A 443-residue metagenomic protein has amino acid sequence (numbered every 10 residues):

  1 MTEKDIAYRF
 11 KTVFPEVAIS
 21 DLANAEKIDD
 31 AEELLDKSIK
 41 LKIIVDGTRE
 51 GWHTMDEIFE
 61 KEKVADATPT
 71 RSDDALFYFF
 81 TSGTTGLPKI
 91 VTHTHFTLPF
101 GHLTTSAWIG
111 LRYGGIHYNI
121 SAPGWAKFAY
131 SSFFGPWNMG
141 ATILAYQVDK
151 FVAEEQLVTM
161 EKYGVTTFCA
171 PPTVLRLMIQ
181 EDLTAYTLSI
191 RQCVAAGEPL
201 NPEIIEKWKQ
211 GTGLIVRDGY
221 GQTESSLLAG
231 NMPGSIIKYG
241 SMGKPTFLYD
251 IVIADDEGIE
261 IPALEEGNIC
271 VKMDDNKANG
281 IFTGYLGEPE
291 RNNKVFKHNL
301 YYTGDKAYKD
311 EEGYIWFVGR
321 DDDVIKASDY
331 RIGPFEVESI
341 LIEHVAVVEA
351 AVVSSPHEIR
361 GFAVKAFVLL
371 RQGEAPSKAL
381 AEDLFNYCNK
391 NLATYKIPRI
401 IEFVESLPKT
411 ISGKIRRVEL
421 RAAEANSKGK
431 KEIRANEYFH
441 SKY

Functional and structural regions predicted by a protein language model:
M1-E57, G164, Q372, E402: Structural core segment of the AMP-binding/adenylate-forming
Y8-K11, E16-D21, F168, R291 (+4 more regions): AMP-binding/adenylate-forming catalytic core of the ANL superfamily
V45, K390-I415, K431-K442: AMP-binding/adenylate-forming catalytic domain of the ANL superfamily
R49-G51, K61-F80, L87, G110-I116: Conserved pre-ATP/AMP-binding loop-to-beta segment of ANL
P69, L76-F100, M232: Conserved AMP-binding A3 loop
P99-I116, P123-T166, L177-E181: Conserved AMP-binding/adenylation subdomain of ANL enzymes
N138, V165-A170, I179-I237, D250 (+1 more regions): Gly/Ser/Thr-rich phosphate-binding loop
L248, I259-K294, I332, K428: Conserved ATP/PPi-binding loop(s) of AMP-dependent carboxylate-activating enzymes
